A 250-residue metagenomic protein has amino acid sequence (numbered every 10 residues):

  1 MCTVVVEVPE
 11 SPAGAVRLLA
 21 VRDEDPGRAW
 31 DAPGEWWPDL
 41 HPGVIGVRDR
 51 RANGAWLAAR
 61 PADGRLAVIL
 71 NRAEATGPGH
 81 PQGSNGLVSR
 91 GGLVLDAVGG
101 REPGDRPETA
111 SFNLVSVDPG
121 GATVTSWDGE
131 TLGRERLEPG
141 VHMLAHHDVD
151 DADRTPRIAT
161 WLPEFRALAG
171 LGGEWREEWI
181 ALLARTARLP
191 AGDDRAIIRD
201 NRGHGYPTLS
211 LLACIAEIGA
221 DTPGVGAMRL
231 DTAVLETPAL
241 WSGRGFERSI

Functional and structural regions predicted by a protein language model:
M1-I250: N-terminal nucleophile
